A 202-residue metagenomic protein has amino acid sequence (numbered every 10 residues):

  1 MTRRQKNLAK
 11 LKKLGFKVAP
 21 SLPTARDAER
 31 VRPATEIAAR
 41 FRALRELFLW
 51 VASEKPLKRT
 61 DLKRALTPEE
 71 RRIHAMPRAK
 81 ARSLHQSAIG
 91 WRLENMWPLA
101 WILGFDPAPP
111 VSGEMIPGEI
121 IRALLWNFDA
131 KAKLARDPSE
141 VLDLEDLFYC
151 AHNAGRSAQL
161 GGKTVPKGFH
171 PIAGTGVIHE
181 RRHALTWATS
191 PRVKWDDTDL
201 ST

Functional and structural regions predicted by a protein language model:
M1-T202: Extended, charge-rich alpha-helical interface modules
